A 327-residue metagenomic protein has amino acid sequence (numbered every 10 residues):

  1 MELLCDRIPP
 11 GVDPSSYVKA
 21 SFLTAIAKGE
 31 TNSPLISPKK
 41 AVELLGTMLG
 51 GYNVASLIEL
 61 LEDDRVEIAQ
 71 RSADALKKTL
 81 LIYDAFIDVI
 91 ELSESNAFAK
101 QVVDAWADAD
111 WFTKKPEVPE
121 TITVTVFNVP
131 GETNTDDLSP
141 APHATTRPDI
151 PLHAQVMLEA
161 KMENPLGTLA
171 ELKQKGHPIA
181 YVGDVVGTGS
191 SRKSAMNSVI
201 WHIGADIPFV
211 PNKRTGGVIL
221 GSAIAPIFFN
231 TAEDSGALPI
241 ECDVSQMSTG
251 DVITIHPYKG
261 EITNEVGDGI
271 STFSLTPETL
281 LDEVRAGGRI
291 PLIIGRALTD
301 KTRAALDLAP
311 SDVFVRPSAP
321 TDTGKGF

Functional and structural regions predicted by a protein language model:
M1-P14, I36-L49, E59, Q70-L81: Structural detector for internal amphipathic alpha-helices that build alpha-solenoid repeat scaffolds
P10-G29, G50-E62, L81-S93: Amphipathic alpha-helical scaffolding segments comprising HEAT/armadillo-like alpha-solenoid repeats
S33-P38, D64-A69, A99-Q101: Positions within the helices of HEAT/ARM-like alpha-solenoid repeats
T79-Y83, A141, H202, S235 (+3 more regions): Change "in soluble alpha/beta enzymes" to "in soluble alpha/beta proteins
E91-R147, L292-D300, A304-D307, D312-V313 (+1 more regions): N-terminal, positively charged, Ser/Thr/Ala/Gly-biased leader segments that form transit/presequence-like amphipathic
T145-T263, G267-T272, L292: Feature captures the catalytic cores and cofactor-binding loops of soluble hydro-lyases/lyases that act on carboxylate
T263-P317: Active-site/ligand-binding-proximal alpha/beta "capping" segment
